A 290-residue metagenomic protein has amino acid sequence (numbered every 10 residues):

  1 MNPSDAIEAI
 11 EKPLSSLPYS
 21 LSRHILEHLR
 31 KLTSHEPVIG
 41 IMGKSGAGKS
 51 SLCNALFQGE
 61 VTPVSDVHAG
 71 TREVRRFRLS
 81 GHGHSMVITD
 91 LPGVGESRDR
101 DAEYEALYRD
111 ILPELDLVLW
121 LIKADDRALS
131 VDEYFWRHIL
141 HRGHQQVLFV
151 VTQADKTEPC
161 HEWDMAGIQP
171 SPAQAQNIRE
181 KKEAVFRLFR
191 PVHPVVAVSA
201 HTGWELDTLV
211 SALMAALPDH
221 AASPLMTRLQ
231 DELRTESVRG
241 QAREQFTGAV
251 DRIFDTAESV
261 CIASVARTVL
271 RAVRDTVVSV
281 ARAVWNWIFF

Functional and structural regions predicted by a protein language model:
M1-L91, W287-F289: Conserved G1/Walker A P-loop phosphate-binding module
A55, D110, E114, V131-H138 (+2 more regions): Alpha-helical scaffold elements adjacent to nucleotide-binding pockets in ATP/GTP-utilizing enzyme cores
T71-V74, L91-H141: Switch II of P-loop NTPase G domains
H84, P113-V118, R142-V147, R190-P194: Short glycine-/polar-rich loops that comprise or flank the Walker A/P-loop and associated switch/sensor motifs
V118-K181: Replace "adjacent to P-loop NTPase cores in ATP/GTP-dependent enzymes" with "adjacent to NTP-binding cores
D155-P224: Canonical P-loop GTPase G-domain recognition
V210-L217, D231-F290: P-loop NTP-binding site
